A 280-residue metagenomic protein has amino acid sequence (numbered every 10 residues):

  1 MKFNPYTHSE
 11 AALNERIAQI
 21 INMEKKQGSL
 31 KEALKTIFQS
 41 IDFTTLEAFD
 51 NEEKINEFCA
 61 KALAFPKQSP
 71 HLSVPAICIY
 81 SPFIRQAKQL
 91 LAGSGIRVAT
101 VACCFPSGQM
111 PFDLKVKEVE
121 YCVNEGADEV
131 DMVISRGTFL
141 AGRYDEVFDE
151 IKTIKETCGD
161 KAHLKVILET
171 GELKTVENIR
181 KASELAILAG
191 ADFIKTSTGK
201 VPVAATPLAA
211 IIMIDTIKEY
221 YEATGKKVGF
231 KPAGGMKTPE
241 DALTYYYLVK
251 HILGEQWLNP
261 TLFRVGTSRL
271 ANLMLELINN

Functional and structural regions predicted by a protein language model:
M1-I41: Charged, compositionally biased N-terminal leader segments and the immediate start of the first structured element
H8-A12, R16-Q19, P70, V203-A204 (+1 more regions): N-terminal start-of-chain detector that recognizes signal peptides and the immediate post-cleavage beginning
Q27-S40, T44-L72, P82-F230, K237-S268 (+2 more regions): Alpha/beta enzyme core
